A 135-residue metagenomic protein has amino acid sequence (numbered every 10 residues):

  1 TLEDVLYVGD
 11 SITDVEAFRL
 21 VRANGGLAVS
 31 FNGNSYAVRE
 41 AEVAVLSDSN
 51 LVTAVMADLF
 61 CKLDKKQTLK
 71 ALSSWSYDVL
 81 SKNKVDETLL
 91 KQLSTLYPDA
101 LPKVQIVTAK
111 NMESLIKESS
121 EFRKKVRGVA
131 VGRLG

Functional and structural regions predicted by a protein language model:
T1-G135: C-terminal cap/substrate-recognition subdomain and adjoining C-terminal extension of metal-dependent phosphatase-like
